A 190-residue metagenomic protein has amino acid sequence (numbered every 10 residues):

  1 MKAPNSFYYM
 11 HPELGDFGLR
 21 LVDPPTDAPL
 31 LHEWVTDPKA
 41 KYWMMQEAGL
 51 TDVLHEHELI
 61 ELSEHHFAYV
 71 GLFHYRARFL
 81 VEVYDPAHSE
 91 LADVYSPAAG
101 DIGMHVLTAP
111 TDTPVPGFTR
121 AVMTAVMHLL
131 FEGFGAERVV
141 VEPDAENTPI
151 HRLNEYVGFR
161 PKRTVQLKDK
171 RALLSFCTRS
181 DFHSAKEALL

Functional and structural regions predicted by a protein language model:
M1-P25, H183-L190: Conserved N-terminal entry element of GNAT/NAT acetyltransferase domains
L62-G103, L107-T111: Acetyl-CoA-dependent GNAT
A87, E142, R160-L174: Conserved catalytic-core motifs of GNAT/GCN5-like acyltransferases
G100, L167-L190: C-terminal "cap" of GNAT-fold acetyltransferases
V115-L129, R152, Y156: Conserved acetyl-CoA-binding loop-helix of GNAT-fold acetyltransferases
L130-P143: Conserved GNAT acetyl-CoA-binding A-motif
V140-H151, K168, S180: Conserved beta-strand-loop-alpha-helix junction that forms the acyl-donor binding cleft
A145-R163: Conserved active-site alpha-helix within GNAT-family acetyltransferase domains
